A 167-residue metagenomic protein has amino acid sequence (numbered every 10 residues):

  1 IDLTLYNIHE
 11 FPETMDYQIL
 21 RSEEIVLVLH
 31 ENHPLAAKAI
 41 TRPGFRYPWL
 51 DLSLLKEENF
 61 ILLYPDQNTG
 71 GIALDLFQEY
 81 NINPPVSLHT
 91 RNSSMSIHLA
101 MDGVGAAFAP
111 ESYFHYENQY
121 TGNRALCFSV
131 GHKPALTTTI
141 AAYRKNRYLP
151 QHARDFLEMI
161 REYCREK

Functional and structural regions predicted by a protein language model:
I1-E31, A36-A39, R124-F128: Short beta-strand-centered segments that line the small-molecule binding cleft or hinge of alpha/beta clamshell
I1-Y6, I25, I82, A100-A107: Alpha-to-beta junction loops
L3, P12, Q67-N68, S94-M95 (+1 more regions): Short alpha-helical
N7, N83-N92: Short beta-strand-to-loop elements that line the ligand-binding cleft of bilobed periplasmic-binding protein-like
P12-I19, E23, L50, S94-K145: Beta-alpha-beta core module
V28-N32, T138-L149: A bilobed periplasmic-binding-protein/Venus flytrap-type ligand-binding module shared by bacterial periplasmic
P43-L52, E58-Y80, E111, L149-E158 (+1 more regions): Secondary-structure junction motif
L62-L63, H89, A107, A142: Active-site-adjacent beta-strand anchor residues
